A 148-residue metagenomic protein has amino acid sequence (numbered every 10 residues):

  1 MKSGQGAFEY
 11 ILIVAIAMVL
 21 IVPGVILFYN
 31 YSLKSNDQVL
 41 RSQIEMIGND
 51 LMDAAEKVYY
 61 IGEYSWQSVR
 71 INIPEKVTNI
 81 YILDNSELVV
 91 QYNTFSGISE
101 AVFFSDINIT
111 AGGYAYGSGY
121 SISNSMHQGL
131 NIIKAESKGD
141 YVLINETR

Functional and structural regions predicted by a protein language model:
M1-F28: N-terminal single-pass transmembrane signal-anchor helix
I26-R148: N-terminal export/assembly leader peptides and their processing motifs that target proteins to secretory
